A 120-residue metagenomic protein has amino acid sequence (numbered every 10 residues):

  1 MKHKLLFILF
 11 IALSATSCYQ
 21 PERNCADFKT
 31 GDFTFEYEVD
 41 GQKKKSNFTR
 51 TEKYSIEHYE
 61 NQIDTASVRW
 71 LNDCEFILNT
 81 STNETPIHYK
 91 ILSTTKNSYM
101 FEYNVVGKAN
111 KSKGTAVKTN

Functional and structural regions predicted by a protein language model:
M1-K4: Positively charged n-region of N-terminal signal peptides that target proteins for export
S14-S17: C-terminal motif of bacterial Sec signal peptides marking the signal peptidase cleavage site
Y19-P21: Bacterial signal peptide processing site
C25-G41: Tryptophan-anchored aromatic micro-motifs
T34, I56, F76-I77, M100: General beta-strand recognition
Y37-V39, S81-N120: Beta-sheet ligand-binding and adhesion/scaffold domains
K43-L71: N-terminal glycine/threonine-rich, aromatic-flanked beta-hairpin/loop signature
D73-E75, K96-N97: Short, conserved beta-turn/loop elements at beta-strand boundaries and strand-helix junctions
